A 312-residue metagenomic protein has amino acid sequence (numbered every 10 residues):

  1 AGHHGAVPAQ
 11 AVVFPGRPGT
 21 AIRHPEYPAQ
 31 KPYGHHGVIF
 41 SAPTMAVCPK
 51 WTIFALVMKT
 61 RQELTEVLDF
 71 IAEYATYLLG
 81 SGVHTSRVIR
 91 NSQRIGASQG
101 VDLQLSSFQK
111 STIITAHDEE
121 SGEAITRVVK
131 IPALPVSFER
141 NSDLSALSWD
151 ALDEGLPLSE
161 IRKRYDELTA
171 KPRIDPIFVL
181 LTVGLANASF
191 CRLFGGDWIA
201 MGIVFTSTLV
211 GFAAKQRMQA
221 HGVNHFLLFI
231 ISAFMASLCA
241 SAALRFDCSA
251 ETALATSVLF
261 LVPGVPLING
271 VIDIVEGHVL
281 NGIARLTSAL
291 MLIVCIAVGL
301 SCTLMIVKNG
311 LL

Functional and structural regions predicted by a protein language model:
V7, V12-V13, I22: Hydrophobic alpha-helical signal/anchor motif
R17-G37: Polybasic, low-complexity intrinsically disordered segments
T20, I39, T52-L156: Soluble N-terminal domains of membrane-associated systems
A133-A200, S288-A297, K308: Alpha-helical transmembrane segments and their cytosolic membrane-interface
R164-L168, G211-G222, I268-N281: C-terminal ends of transmembrane helices
P172-F246: Core alpha-helical transmembrane segments of integral membrane proteins
R245-L312: Generic detector of multi-pass transmembrane helix bundles and their immediately adjacent loops in polytopic membrane
